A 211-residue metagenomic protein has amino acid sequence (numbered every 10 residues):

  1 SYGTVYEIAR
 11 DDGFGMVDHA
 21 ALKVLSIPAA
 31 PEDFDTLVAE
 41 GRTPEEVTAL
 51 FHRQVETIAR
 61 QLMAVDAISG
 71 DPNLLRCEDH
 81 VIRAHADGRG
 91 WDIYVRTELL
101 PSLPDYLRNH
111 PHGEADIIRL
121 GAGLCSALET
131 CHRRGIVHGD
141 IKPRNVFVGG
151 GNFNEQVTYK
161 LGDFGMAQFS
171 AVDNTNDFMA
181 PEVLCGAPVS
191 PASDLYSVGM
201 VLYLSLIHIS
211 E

Functional and structural regions predicted by a protein language model:
R10-A59: ATP-binding glycine-rich loop module of kinase domains
R76-W91: Short beta-strand micro-motifs within the conserved protein kinase catalytic domain, predominantly in the N-lobe
G88-S102: Conserved short submotifs of the Hanks-type protein kinase catalytic core that shape the nucleotide-binding pocket
L120-G121: Activation segment signature within eukaryotic-like protein kinase domains
H132-G149: Catalytic-loop of the protein kinase fold
D194: Conserved catalytic-loop aspartate of Hanks-type protein kinases
I207-E211: Conserved small/polar residues in nucleotide/adenosyl-binding loops
